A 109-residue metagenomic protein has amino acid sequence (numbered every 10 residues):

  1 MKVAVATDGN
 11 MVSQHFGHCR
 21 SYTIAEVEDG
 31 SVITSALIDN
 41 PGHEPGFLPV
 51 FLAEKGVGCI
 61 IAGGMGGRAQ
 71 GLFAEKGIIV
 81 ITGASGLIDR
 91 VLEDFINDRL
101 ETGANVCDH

Functional and structural regions predicted by a protein language model:
M1-N40: N-terminal first-folded block
T7, G63-G64, A84-S85: Short secondary-structure boundary segments
M11, F47-L48, R90-V91: Short acidic active-site motifs
I33-C59: Compact, glycine-rich, soluble single-domain proteins
H43, M65-R68: Short Gly/Pro-enriched loop/turn and capping motifs at secondary-structure junctions
I61-A62, V80: Conserved SAM-binding loop
G67-H109: C-terminal structural segments of small proteins and small subunits
